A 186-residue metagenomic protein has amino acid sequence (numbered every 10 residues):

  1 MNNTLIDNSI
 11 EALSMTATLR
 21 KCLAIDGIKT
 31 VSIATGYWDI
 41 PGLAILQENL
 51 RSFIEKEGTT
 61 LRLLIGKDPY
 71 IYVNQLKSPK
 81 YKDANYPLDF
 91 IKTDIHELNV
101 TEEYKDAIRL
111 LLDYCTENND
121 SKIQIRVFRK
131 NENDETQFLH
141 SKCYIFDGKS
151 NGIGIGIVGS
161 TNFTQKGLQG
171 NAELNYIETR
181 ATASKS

Functional and structural regions predicted by a protein language model:
M1-S186: PLD/PLD-like phosphodiesterase catalytic module centered on the HKD motif
